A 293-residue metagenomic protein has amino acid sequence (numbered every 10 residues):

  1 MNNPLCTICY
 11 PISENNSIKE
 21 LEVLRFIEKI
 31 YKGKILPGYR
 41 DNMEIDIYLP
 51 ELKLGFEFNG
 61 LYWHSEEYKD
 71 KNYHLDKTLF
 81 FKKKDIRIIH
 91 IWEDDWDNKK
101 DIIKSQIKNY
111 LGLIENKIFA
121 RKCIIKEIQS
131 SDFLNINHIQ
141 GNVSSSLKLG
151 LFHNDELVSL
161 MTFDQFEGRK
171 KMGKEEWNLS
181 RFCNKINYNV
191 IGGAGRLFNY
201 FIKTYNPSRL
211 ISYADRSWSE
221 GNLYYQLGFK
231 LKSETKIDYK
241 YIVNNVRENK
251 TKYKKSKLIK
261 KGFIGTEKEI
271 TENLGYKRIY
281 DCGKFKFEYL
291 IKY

Functional and structural regions predicted by a protein language model:
M1-N135, Q140-L147, C183, Y188-G221 (+1 more regions): Nucleic-acid endo/exonuclease domains
I45-I47, L147-L149, E175, G283-F287: Short beta-strand micro-motifs in enzyme catalytic cores
I47-L52, L151-N154, Y289-I291: Active-site beta-strand termini and strand-to-loop segments that position acidic
E51, G60, Q165, I291-Y293: Non-catalytic surface loops within mature trypsin-like serine protease
I114-E115, Y276-R278: Short, flexible, solvent-exposed loop/turn segments with mixed acidic/basic and small polar residues
F119, G173, I279-D281: A short, structural micro-pattern
S145, H153, S159-G275: Acyl-donor binding region in acyl/amide transferases
E272-L274, Y280-Y293: Charged phosphate-binding loop/patch that engages nucleotide di/tri-phosphates or the phosphate backbone of nucleic
